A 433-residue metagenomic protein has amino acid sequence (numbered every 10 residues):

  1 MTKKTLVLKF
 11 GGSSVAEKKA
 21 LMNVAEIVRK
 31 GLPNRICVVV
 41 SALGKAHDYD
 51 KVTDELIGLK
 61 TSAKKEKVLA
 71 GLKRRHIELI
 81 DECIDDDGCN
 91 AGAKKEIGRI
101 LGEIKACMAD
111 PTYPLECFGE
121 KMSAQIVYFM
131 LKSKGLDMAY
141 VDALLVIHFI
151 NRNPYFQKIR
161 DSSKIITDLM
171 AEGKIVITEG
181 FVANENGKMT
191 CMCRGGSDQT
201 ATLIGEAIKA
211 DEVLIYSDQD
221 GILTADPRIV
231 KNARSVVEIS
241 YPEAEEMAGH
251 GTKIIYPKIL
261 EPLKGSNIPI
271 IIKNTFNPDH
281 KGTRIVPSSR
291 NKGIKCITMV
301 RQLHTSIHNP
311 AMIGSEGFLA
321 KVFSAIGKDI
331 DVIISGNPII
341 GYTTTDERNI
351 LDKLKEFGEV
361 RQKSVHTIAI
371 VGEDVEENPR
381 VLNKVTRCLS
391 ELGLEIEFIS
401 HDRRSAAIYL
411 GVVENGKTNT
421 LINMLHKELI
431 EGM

Functional and structural regions predicted by a protein language model:
M1-I255, L260, R404, Y409-E414 (+1 more regions): Nucleotide/pyrophosphate-binding catalytic subdomain
L6, K174, D211-E212, E245 (+8 more regions): Structural beta-strand/beta-sheet cores of well-ordered domains, especially the beta-sheet scaffolds that support
L43-G44, Q219-G221, N274-D279, S289 (+2 more regions): Glycine-rich beta-alpha junction loops
L136, I268, L394: Short phosphate-binding/catalytic loops that engage adenosine nucleotides
S240-H308: A conserved active-site cap/scaffold subdomain adjacent to cofactor or substrate pockets
K281-M433: A conserved regulatory-domain signal marking ACT and ACT-like small-molecule sensing domains and adjacent regulatory
